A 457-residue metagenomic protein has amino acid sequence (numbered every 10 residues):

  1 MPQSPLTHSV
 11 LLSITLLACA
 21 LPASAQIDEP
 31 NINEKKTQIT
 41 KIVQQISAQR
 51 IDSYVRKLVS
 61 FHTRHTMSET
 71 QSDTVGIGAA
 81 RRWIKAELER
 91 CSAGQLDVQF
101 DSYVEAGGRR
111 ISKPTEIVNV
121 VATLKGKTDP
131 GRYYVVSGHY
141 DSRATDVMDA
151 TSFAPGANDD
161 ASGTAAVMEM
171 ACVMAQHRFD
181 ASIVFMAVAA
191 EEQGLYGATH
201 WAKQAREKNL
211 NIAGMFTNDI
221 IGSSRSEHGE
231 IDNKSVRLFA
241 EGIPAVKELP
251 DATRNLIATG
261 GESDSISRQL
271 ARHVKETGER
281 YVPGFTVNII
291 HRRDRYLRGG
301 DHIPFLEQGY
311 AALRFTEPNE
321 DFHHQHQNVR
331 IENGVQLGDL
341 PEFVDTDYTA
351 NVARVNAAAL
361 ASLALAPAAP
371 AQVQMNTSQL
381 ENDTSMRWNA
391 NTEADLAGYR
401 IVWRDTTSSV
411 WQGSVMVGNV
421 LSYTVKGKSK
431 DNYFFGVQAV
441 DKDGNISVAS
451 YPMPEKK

Functional and structural regions predicted by a protein language model:
I27-V75, H324, I331-D339: N-terminal capping segment at the start of a domain
D28, R50-K125: A non-catalytic alpha/beta surface segment that caps or lines the substrate-entry region of metallo-dependent hydrolase
V59, I221-G242, N288-P367: Active-site-adjacent mobile loop/cap segments within catalytic or ligand-binding domains
A122, V136, D141-S142, D146-L195 (+1 more regions): Alpha-helical metal-binding/catalytic segments enriched in His/Glu/Asp
V188-G300: Metal-dependent peptidase/peptidase-like ectodomains
N382-D395: Conserved aromatic anchor
V425-I446: Beta-strand-rich modules
K442-K457: Extracellular fibronectin type III
